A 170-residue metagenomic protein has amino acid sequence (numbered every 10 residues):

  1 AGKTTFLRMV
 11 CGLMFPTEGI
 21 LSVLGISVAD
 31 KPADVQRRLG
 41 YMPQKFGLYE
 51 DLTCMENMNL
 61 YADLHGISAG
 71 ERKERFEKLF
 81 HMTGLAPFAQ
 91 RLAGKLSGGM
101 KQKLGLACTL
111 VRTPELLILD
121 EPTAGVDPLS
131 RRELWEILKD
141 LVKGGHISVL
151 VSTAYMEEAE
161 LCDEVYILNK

Functional and structural regions predicted by a protein language model:
C11: Helix-to-loop junction immediately C-terminal to a conserved catalytic motif
G19-D30, D34-V35: Conserved ABC transporter NBD signature motif
N59, D63-G66, G70-F88: Conserved ABC ATPase "signature" region
L92-L96: Conserved ABC ATPase signature
L117-D120: Catalytic Walker B motif of ABC-type/P-loop ATPase nucleotide-binding domains
R132-G144: Helical segment within the ABC ATPase nucleotide-binding domain
